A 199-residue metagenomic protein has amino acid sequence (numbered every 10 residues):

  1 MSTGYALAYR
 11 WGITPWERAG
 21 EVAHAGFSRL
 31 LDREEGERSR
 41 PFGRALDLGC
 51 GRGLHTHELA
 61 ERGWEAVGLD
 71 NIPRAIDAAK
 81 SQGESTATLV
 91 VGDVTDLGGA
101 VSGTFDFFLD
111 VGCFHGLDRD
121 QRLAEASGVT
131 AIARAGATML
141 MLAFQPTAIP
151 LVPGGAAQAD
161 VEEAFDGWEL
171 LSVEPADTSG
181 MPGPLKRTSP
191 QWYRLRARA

Functional and structural regions predicted by a protein language model:
M1-V101, L117-I132, A137-A199: Class I (Rossmann-like) S-adenosyl-L-methionine-dependent methyltransferase catalytic domain, capturing the SAM-binding
A100-F108: A short acidic, Gly/Pro-enriched loop at the edge of an enzyme's catalytic core that lines a small-molecule cofactor
G112, G116: Short catalytic micro-motifs in class I SAM-dependent methyltransferases
